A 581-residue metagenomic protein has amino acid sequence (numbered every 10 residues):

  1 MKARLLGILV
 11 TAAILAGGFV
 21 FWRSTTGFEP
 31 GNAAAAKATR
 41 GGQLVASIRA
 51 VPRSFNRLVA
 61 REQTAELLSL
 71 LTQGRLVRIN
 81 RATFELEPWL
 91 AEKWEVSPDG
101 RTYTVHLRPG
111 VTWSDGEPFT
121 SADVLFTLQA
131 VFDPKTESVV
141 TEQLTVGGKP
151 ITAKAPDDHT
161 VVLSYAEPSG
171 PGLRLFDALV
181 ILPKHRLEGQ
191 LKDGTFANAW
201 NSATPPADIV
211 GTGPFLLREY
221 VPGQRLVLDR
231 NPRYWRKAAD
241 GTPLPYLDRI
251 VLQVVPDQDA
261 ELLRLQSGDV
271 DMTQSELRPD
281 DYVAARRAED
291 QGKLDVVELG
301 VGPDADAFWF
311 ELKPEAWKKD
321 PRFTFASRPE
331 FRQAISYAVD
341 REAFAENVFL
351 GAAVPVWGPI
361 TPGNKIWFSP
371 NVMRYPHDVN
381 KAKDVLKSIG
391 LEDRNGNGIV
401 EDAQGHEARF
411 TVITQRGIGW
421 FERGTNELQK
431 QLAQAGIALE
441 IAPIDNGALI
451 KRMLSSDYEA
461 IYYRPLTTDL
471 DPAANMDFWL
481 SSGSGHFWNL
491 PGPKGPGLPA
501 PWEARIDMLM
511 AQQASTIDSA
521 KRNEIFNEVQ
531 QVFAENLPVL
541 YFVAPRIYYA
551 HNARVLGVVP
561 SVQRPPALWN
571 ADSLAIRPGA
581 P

Functional and structural regions predicted by a protein language model:
F19-W22, V221-L226, R230, P303-F308 (+4 more regions): Detector for C-terminal structural segments
V45, T120-T127, D158-S164, G213-P214 (+6 more regions): Alpha-helical secondary-structure segments
S47-P98, Q129, V210-T212: N-terminal lobe/hinge region of extracytoplasmic solute-binding protein
N80-A82, V180-P245, R249-V251, F368 (+2 more regions): Gly/Pro-rich hinge or "lid" segments in bacterial periplasmic/extracellular proteins
E92-E137, P156, V162-S164, L252 (+3 more regions): Aromatic- and charge-enriched surface segment that lines or borders ligand/interaction sites
H106, T141-D193, E219-V221: Surface-exposed binding/hinge segments that line and control ligand-binding clefts or catalytic entry sites
V131-P134, S138-T141, T152-K154, R218-D229 (+5 more regions): Extracellular/periplasmic solute-recognition and catalytic clefts
A203-P206, R233-A284, N426-Q429, G436-E440 (+1 more regions): Ligand-site clamp/hinge motif
